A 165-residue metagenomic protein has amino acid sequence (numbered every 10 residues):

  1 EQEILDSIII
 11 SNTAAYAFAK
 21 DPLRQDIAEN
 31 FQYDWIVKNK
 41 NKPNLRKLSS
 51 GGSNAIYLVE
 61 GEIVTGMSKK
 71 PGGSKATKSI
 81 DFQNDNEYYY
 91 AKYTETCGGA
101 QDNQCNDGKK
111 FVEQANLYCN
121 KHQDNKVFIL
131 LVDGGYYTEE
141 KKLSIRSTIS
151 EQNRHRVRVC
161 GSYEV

Functional and structural regions predicted by a protein language model:
E1-N54: Interdomain/boundary linker segments immediately adjacent to catalytic/signaling cores
Y16, K20-R24, K70, S74 (+1 more regions): Conserved aromatic-histidine-acidic binding/catalytic patches
D26-E29, A76, C105: Conserved glycosyltransferase catalytic-site signature
F31-N44, F111-C119, I149-Q152: Hydrophobic, Leu/Ile/Phe/Ala-enriched alpha-helical segments that form helix-helix packing faces
K47-Q83: Active-site metal-binding core of divalent-cation-utilizing nuclease and nuclease-like domains
F82-E95: Conserved catalytic cores of phosphodiester-cleaving nucleases, focusing on short active-site segments
Y93-T138: Catalytic cores of nucleic-acid endonucleases
N125-V165: Domain-level recognition of nuclease-like catalytic cores that cleave nucleotide substrates
